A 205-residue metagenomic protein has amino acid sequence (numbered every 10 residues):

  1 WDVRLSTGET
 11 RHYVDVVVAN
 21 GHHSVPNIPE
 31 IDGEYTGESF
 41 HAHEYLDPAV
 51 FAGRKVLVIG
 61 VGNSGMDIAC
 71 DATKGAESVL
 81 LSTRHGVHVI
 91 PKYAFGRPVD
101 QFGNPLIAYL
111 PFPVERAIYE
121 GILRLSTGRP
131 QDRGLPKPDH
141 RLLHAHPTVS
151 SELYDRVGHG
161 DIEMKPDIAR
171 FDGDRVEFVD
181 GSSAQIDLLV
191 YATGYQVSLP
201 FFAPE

Functional and structural regions predicted by a protein language model:
W1-Y93, L106-E205: Flavin (primarily FAD) cofactor-binding/catalytic cores of flavoenzymes
P98-G103: Hydrophobic alpha-helical segments of polytopic membrane proteins
